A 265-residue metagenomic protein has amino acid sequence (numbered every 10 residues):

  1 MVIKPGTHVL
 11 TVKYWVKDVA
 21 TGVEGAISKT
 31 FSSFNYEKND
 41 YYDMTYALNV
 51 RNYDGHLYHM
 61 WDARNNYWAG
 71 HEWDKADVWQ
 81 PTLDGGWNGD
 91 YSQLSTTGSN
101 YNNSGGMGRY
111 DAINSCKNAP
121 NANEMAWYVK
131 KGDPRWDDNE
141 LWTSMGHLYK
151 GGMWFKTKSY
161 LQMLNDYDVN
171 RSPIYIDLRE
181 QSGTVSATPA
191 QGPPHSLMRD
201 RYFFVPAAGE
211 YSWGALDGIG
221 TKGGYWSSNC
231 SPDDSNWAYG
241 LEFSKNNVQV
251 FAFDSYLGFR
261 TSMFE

Functional and structural regions predicted by a protein language model:
M1-K38, T96-K117, E124, H195: Tryptophan-paired
M1-V9, D74-N103, G218-T221, S227 (+2 more regions): Contiguous hydrophobic segments
T7, D18-A20, V50, P232 (+1 more regions): Residues that cap or initiate secondary-structure elements
T30-R51, Y256-E265: A recurrent domain-boundary module in secreted/ectodomain proteins
E37-W87: Compositionally biased low-complexity segments at domain edges in trafficked proteins and select soluble regulators
N65-S186: Low-complexity, serine/threonine/proline-enriched polar segments
E140-E265: C-terminal, surface-exposed recognition/capping segments
